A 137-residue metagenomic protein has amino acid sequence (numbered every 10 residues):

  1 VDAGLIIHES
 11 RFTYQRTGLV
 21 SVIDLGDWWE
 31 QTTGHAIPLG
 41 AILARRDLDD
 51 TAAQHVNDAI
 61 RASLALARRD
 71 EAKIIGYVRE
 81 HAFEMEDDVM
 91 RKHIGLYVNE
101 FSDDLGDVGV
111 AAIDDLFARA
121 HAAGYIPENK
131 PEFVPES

Functional and structural regions predicted by a protein language model:
V1-E80: Pocket-lining segment of extracytoplasmic ligand-binding domains
E30-P38, I113-G124: Short secondary-structure transition/capping segments
A44, D50, D103, E128 (+1 more regions): Generic structural "secondary-structure junction" signal
D49-R119: Secondary-structure end/capping motifs
A118-S137: Conserved C-terminal helix/tail region of periplasmic/extracytoplasmic solute-binding proteins
